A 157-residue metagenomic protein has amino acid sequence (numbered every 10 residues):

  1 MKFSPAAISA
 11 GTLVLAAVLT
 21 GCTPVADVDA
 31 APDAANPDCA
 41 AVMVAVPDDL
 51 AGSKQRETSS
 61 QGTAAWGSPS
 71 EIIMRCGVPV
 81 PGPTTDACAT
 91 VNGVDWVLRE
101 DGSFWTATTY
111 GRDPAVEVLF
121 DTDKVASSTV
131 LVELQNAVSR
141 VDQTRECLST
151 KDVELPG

Functional and structural regions predicted by a protein language model:
M1-G11: Bacterial N-terminal signal peptides that target proteins for export
V18-G21: C-terminal motif of bacterial Sec signal peptides marking the signal peptidase cleavage site
T23-A26: Bacterial signal peptide processing site
V28-V78: N-terminal secretory signal peptides
V78-T84: Short, charged/polar surface micro-motifs in flexible loops or helix N-caps
A87-G157: Extracytosolic low-complexity repeat regions of secreted or lipid-anchored proteins
